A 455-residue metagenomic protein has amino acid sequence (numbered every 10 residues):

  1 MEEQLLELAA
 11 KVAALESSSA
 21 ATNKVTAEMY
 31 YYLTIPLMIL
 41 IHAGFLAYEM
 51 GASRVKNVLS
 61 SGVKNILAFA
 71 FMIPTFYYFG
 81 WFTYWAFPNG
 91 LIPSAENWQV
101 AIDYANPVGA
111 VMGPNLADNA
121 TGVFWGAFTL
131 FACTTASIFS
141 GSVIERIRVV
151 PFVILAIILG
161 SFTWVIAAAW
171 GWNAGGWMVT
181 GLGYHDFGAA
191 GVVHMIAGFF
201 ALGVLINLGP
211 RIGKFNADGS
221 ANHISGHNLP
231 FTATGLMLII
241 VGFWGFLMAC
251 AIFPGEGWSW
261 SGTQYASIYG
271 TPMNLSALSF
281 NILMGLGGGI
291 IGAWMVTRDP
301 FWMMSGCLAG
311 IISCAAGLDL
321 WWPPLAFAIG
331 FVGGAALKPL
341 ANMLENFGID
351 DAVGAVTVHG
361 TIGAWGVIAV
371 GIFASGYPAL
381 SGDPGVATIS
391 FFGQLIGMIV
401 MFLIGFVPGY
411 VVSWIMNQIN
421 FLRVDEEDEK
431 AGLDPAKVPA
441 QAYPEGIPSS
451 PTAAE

Functional and structural regions predicted by a protein language model:
E2-E455: Glycine- and aromatic-enriched membrane alpha-helices
